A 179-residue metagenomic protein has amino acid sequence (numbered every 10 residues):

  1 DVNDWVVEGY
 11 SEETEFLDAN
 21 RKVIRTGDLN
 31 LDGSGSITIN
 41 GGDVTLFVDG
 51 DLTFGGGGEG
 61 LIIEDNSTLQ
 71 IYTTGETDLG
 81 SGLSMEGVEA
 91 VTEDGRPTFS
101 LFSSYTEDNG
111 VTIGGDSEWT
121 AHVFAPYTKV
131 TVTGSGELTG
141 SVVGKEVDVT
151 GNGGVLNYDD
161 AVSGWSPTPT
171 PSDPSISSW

Functional and structural regions predicted by a protein language model:
D4-N157, S177: Long, polar low-complexity repeats
W165-W179: Short, low-complexity, Pro/Ser/Thr/Gly-rich segments in the mature regions of secreted, periplasmic
